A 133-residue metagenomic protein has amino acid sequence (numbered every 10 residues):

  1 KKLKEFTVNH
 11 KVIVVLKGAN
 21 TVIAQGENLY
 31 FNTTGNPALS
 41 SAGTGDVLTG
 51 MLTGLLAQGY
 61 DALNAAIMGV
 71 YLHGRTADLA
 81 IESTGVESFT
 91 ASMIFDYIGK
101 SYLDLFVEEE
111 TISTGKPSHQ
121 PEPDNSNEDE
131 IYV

Functional and structural regions predicted by a protein language model:
K1-T33, V107-E109, H119-V133: Glycine-rich phosphate/dinucleotide-binding loop and adjoining beta-alpha-beta core of small-molecule
K1-T7, A62-T76, A91-G99, S113: Short, well-structured alpha-helical segments that form the helix of a local strand-helix-strand
N20-T21, A38, V70-G74: Acidic, glycine-rich active-site loops and adjacent beta-strand->loop/helix elements that engage anionic groups
Y30-G43: Short pre-catalytic strand/loop immediately N-terminal to key active-site residues, enriched for Gly-Thr
F31-N32, T49, H73-A77: Short acidic (Asp/Glu) and glycine-rich catalytic loops that position anionic groups and cofactors
G35-N36, T53, E82, V86: Conserved short-loop catalytic and cofactor-binding motifs
S41-L72: Short, small-residue alpha-helix embedded
A77-V133: Charged C-terminal helix
